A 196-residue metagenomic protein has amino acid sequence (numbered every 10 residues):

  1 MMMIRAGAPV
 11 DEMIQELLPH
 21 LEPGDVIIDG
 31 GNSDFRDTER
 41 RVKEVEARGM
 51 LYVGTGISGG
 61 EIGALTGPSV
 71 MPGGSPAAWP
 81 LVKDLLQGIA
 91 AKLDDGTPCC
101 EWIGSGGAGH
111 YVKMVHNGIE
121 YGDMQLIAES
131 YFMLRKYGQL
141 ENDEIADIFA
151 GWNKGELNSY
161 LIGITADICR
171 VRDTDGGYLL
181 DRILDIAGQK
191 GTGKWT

Functional and structural regions predicted by a protein language model:
M1-D11, E16-P19: Active-site beta->alpha loop and helix N-cap motifs at the rims of alpha/beta catalytic domains
M1-M3, V26-G31, M71, M114-V115 (+1 more regions): Short glycine-rich or small-residue beta-strand-to-loop segments that form or flank ligand, phosphate, metal/Fe-S
M2, L18-V42: ADP-ribose/adenylate-binding Rossmann-like module
P9-Q15, D34-A146, K154-Y178: Rossmann-fold dinucleotide-binding core
G24, G54, G63, G191-G193: Glycine-centered small-residue hotspots that permit tight backbone geometry or close packing
N32, Y121, D185-G188: Residue-level marker of alpha-helix boundaries and capping positions
G177-T196: A conserved active-site cap/scaffold subdomain adjacent to cofactor or substrate pockets
